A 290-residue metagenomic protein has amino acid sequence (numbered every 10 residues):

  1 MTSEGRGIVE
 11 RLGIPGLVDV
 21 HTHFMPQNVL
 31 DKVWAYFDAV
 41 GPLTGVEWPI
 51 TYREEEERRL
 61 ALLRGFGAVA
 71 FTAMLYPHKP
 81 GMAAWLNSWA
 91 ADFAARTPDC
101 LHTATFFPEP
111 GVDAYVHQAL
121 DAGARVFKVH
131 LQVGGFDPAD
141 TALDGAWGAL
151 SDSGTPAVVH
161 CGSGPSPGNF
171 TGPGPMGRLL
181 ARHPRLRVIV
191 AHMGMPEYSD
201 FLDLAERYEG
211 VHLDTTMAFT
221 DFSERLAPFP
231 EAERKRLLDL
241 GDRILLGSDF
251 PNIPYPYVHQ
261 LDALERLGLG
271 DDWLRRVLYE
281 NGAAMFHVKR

Functional and structural regions predicted by a protein language model:
M1-V20, Q27-A70, L240-R243, P254-R290: Mid-to-C-terminal alpha-helical segments outside catalytic/metal-binding sites
H21, A90, A119, F127 (+6 more regions): Conserved, mostly hydrophobic/aromatic
T22-F24, L75, A104-P108, V129-L131 (+4 more regions): A cross-domain feature marking catalytic cores of carbohydrate-active enzymes and several ubiquitous metabolic/repair
H23-N28, H78-G81, E109-V112, G134 (+4 more regions): Active-site environment of divalent metal-dependent phosphoester hydrolases
P42-R53, L75, L101-P110, G135-P138: Active-site mouth loops of central-metabolism enzymes
R53-L63, W85, E109-A119: Short, acidic/polar
L60-L63, G67-M82, W89-F107, K128: Short, well-structured secondary-structure segments
R125-V126, F136-L245: Catalytic pocket-lining loop regions of alpha/beta-barrel enzymes, especially the amidohydrolase/enolase/GH5 lineages
